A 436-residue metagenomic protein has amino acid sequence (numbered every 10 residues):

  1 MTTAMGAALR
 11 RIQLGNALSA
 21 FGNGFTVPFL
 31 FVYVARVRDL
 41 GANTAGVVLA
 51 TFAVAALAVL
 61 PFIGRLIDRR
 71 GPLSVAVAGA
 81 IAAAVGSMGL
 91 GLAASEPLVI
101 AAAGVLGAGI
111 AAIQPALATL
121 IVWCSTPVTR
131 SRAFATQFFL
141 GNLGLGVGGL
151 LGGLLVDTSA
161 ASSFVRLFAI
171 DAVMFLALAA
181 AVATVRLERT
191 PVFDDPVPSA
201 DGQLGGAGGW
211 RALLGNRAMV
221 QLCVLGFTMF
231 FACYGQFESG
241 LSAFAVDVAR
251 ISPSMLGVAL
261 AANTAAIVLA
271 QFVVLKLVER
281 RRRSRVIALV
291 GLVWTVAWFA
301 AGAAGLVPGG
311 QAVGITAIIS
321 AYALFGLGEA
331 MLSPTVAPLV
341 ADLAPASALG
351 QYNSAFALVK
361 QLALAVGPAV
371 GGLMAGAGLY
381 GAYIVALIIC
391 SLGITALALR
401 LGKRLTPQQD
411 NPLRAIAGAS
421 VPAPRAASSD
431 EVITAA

Functional and structural regions predicted by a protein language model:
M1-L9, V185-T228, A415-V432, A436: Juxtamembrane intracellular "pre-TM" segments in multi-pass secondary transporters
T3-A53, M219-N263: Helix-loop boundary and gating motifs at the non-cytosolic
D39, G71, L92-P97, R250 (+1 more regions): Helix-breaking motifs and short loop linkers at transmembrane-helix boundaries and internal kinks in secondary membrane
L57-A94: Conserved MFS/SLC helix-loop-helix module at the cytosolic interface between two early adjacent transmembrane helices
V59-G71, V156, L269-S284, A375: Helix-to-loop junctions at the C-terminal end of transmembrane segments in multipass secondary transporters
S74-G89, R285-A301: Structural signature of the two symmetry-related core transmembrane helices
A102-L143: Cytoplasmic helix-loop-helix junction between adjacent transmembrane helices in 12-TM secondary transporters
G153, V173-D195, A396-G402: C-terminal membrane-cytosol helix-exit motif in multi-pass small-molecule transporters
